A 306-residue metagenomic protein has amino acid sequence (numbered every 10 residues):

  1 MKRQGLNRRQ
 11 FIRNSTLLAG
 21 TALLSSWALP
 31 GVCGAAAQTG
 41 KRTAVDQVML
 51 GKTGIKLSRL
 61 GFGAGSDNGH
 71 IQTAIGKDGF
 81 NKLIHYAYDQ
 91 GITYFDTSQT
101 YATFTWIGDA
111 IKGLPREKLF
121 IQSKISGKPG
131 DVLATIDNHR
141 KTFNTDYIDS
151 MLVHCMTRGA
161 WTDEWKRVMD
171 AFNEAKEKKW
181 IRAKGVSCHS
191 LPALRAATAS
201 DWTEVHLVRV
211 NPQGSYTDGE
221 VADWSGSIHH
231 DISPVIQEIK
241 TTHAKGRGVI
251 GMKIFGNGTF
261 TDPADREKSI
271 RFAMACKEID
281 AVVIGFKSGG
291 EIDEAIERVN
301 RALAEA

Functional and structural regions predicted by a protein language model:
M1-A22: N-terminal secretory signal peptides and thylakoid transit peptides that target proteins across membranes
W27-G63, T73: C-terminal segment of N-terminal export signals and the immediately downstream linker at the start of the mature
L50, F62, F95, I121 (+4 more regions): Conserved, mostly hydrophobic/aromatic
K52-G54, G108-R116, H139-D146, T198-D201 (+1 more regions): Acidic (Asp/Glu)-rich catalytic clusters
G65-K77, Q122-G130, F260-D262: Active-site mouth loops of central-metabolism enzymes
A74-A87, G130-T142, S190-R195, D265-F272: Short, acidic/polar
F143-G159: Active-site groove signature of glycoside hydrolases
C155-A306: Beta/alpha (TIM)-barrel catalytic core signal, keyed to glycine-rich beta->alpha loops juxtaposed to Asp/Glu that bind
